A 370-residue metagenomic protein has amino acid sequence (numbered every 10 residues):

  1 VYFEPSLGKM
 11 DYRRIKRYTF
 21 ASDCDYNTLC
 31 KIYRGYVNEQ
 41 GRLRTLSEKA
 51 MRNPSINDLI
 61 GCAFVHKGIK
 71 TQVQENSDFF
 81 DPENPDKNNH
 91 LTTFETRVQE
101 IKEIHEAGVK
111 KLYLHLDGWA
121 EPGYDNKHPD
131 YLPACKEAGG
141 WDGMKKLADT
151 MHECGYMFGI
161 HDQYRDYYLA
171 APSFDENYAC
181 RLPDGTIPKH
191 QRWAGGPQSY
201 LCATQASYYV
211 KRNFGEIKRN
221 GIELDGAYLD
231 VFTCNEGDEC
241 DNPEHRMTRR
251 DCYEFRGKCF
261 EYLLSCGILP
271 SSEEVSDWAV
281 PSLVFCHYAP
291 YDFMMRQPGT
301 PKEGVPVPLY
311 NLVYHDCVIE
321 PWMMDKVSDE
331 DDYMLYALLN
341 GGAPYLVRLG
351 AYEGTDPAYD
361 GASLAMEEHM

Functional and structural regions predicted by a protein language model:
V1-N27, S77, E83-P85, N89-H90 (+4 more regions): Active-site-proximal substrate-binding groove within the catalytic cores of carbohydrate-active enzymes
V1-Y113, K136-A138, C154-M157, Y352 (+1 more regions): Carbohydrate-recognition beta-sandwich/jelly-roll modules in extracellular/periplasmic carbohydrate-active proteins
N89-D117, N126-H128, P133-A227: Substrate-binding cleft of carbohydrate-active enzyme catalytic domains
W119-P122, C234: Short connector loops/turns at beta-strand edges and beta->alpha or beta->beta junctions
D125-Y131, E239-E244: Active-site His/acidic residue clusters
